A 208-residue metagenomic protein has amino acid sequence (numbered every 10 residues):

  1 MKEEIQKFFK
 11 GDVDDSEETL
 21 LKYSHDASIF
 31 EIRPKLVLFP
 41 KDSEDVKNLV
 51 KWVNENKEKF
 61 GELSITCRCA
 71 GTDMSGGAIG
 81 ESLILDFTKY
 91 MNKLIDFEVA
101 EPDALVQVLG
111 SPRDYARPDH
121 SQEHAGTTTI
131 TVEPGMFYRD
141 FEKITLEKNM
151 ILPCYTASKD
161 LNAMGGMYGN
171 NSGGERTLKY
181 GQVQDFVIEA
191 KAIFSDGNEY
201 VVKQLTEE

Functional and structural regions predicted by a protein language model:
M1, V50-T66, N162, F194 (+1 more regions): Charged, low-complexity, helix/coiled-coil-prone segments
M1-N54, F60-L63, A70-L105, E123-T128 (+2 more regions): N-terminal flexible segment immediately upstream of the FAD-binding catalytic core in FAD-dependent oxidoreductases
D15-T19, E62-T66, E147-N149, Y168-S172: A short linear-motif detector with a strong N-terminal bias
L94-D103, V108, T131-E208: FAD-binding subdomain of flavoenzyme oxidoreductases
D114, D119-H120: Intrinsic-disorder-associated, low-complexity terminal segments enriched in Asp/Asn/His/Tyr and depleted of Lys/Arg
